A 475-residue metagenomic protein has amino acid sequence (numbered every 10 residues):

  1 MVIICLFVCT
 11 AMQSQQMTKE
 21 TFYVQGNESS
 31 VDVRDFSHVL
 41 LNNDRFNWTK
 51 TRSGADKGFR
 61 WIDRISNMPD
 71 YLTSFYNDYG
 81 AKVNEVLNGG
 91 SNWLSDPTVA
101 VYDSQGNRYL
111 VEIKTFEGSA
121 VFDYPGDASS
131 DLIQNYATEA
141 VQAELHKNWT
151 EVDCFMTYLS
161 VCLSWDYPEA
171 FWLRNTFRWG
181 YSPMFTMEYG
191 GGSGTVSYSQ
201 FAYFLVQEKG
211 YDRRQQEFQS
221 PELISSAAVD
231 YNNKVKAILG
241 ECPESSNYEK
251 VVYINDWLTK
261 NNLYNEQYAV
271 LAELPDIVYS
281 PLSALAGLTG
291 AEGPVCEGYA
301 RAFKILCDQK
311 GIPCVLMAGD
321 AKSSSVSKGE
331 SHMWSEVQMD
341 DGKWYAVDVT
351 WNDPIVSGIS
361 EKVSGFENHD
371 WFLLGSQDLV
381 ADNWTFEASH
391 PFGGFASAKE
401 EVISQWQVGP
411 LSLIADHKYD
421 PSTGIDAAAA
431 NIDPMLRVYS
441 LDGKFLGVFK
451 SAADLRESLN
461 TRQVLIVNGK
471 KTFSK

Functional and structural regions predicted by a protein language model:
M1-T10: Bacterial N-terminal signal peptides
S14-Q15, K444: Boundary of Sec targeting at the N-terminus
Q15-F204: Intrinsically disordered, low-complexity N-terminal segments that are enriched in acidic
F46, A55-F59, S66-S74, S91 (+3 more regions): Low-complexity, Gly/Ser/Thr/Pro-rich intrinsically disordered linker/tail segments
N67, Y71-S74, D78, Y158 (+7 more regions): Extracytoplasmic/secreted proteins, especially bacterial periplasmic and envelope-associated proteins
Q219-L288: Secondary-structure boundary elements
E297-L379: Hydrophobic/aromatic-rich core segments of domains that either
T423-K475: C-terminal outer-membrane/trafficking sorting elements
